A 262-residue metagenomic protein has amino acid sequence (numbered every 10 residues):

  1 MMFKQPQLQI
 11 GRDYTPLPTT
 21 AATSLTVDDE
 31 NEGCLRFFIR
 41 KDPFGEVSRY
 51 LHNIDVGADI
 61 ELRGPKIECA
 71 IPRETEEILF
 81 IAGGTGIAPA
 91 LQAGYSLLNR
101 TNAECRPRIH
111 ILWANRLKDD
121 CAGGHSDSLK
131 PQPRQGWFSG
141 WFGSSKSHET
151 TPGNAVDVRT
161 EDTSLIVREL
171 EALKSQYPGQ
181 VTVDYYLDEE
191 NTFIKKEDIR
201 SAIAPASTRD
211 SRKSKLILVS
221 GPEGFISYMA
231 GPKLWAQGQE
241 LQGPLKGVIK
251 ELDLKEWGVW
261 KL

Functional and structural regions predicted by a protein language model:
M1-V56: Ferredoxin-reductase
Q7, G83-G84, P222: A short acidic Gly-Thr/Ser loop motif
L8-L17, I67-E77: Short, Lys/Arg- and Gly-enriched loop/turn segments at beta-strand edges
H52-C69, D198-P205: Helix-loop module immediately N-terminal to the HCX5R catalytic loop in PTP-like cysteine phosphatase domains
E77, P107-H110, T182: Residues at the starts of beta-strands that form the adenosine-phosphate
E77-L79, L216: Structural motif
L91-H110: Classical protein tyrosine phosphatase
L112-L262: Reductase modules of NAD(P)H-dependent flavoproteins
